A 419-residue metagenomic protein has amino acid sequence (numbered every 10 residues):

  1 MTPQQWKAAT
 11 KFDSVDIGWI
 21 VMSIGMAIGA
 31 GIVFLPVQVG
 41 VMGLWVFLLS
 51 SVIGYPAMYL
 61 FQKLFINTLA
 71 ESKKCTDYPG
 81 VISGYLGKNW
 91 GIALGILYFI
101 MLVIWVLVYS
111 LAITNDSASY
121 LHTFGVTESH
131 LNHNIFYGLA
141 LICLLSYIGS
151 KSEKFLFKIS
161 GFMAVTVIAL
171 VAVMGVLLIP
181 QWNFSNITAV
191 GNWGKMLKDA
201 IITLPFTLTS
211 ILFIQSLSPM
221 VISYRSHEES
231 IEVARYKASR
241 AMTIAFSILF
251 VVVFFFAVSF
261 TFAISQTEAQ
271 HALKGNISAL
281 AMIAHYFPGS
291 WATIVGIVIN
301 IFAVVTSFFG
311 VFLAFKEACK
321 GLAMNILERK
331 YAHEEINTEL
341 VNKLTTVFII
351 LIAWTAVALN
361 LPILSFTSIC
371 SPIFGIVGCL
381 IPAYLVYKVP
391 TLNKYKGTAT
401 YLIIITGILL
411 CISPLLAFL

Functional and structural regions predicted by a protein language model:
M1-V37, Y59-K63, E229, I403-C411: Membrane-interface "cap" regions at the ends of multi-pass membrane proteins
S14-V33, V37, Y98, L102 (+4 more regions): Hydrophobic, membrane-embedded alpha-helices of multi-pass small-molecule transporters
P36-N67, P79, W90: Extracellular loop-to-transmembrane helix junctions
V52-F61, V106, V167-L177, S239-Q266 (+2 more regions): Selective recognition of specific alpha-helical transmembrane segments in multi-pass small-molecule
L60-L69, C75-T127, N300-L322: Hydrophobic transmembrane alpha-helices that form the core helical bundles of multi-pass secondary transporters
K73-K88, L249-V304: TM-loop-TM module centered on a large, flexible mid-protein loop between adjacent transmembrane helices in multi-pass
V106, S110, S146-G149, V165-N192 (+3 more regions): Hydrophobic alpha-helical segments and their helix-loop junctions in multi-pass secondary transporters
I113, S117, I135, L139-L178 (+2 more regions): Membrane-interface loop-to-helix entry segments
